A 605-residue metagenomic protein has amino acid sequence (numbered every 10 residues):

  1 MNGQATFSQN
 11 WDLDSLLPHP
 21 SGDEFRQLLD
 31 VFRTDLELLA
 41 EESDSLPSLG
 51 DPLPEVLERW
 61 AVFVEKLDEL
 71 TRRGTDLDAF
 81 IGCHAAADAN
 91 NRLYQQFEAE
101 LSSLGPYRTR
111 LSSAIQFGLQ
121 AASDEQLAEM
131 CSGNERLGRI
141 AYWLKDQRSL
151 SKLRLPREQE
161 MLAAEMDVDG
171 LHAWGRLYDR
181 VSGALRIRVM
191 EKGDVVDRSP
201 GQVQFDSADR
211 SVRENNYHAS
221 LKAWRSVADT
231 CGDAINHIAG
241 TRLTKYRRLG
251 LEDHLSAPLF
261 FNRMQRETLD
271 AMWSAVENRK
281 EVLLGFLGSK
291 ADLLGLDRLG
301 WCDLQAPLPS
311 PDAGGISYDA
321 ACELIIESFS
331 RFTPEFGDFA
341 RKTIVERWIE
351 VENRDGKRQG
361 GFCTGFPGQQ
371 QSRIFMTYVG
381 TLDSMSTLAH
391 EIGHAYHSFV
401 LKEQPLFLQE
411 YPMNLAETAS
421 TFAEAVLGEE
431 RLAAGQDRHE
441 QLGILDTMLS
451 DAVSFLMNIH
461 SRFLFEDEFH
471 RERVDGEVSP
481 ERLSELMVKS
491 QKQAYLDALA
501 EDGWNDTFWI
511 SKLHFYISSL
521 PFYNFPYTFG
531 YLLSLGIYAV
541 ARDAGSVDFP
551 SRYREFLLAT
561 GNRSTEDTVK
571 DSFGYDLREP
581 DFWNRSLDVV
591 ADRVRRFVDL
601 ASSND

Functional and structural regions predicted by a protein language model:
M1-P311, D599-N604: A well-structured
Q4-F7, D14, P20, I115-L119 (+10 more regions): C-terminal, non-catalytic "cap/extension" segments appended to globular domains
G250, V379-F399, S420, A425 (+2 more regions): Active-site recognition of the HExxH zinc-binding catalytic motif
L293-R331, G337, R341, C363 (+5 more regions): Long, K/E/R/D-enriched contiguous segments that form extended
A313-I316, Q369-A389: Short pre-active-site segment immediately N-terminal to the catalytic Zn-binding motif
G314-I316, I349-Q371: Catalytic zinc-binding patch centered on the HExxH motif and its immediate surroundings that defines zinc-dependent
R373-T377, E403-M413, L442-D451, H470 (+1 more regions): Short beta-alpha connecting loops at secondary-structure transitions that line or flank enzyme active sites
P412-E440, M448-S450, S454, G530: Post-HExxH zinc-binding segment in Zn-dependent metallohydrolases
